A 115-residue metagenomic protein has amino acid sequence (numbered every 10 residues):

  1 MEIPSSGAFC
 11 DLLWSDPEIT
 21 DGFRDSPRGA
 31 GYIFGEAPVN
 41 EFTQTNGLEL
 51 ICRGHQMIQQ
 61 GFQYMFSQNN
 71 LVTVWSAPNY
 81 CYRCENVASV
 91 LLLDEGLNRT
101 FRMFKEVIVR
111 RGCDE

Functional and structural regions predicted by a protein language model:
M1-E115: Feature recognizes metal-dependent phosphohydrolase scaffolds
